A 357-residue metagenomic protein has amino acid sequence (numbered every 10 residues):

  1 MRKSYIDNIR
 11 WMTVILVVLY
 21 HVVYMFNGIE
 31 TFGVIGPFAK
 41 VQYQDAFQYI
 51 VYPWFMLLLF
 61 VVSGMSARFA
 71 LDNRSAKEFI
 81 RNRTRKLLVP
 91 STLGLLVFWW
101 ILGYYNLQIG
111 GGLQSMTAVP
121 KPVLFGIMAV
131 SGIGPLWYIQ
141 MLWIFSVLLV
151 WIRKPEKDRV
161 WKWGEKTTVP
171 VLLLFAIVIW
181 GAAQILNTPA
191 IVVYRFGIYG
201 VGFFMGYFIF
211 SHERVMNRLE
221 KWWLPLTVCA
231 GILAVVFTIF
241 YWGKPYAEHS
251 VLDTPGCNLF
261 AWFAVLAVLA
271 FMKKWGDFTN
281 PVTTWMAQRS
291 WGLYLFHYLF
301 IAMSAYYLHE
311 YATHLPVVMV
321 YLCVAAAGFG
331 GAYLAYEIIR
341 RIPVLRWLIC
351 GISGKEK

Functional and structural regions predicted by a protein language model:
M1-I179, N187-A190, Y311-K357: Membrane-cytosol interface segments of multi-pass membrane proteins, especially ER/Golgi lipid-handling enzymes
R2-K3, R74-E78, E156-G164, F210-W223 (+1 more regions): Membrane-interface helix-boundary motifs at transmembrane edges
S4-W11, F196-Y199, P225-V228, T254 (+2 more regions): Alpha-helical transmembrane segments of integral membrane proteins
L16-L19, M141, T168-W180, V201 (+3 more regions): Alpha-helical transmembrane segments of multi-pass integral membrane proteins
Q44-L57, G126-M141, A182-G202, R218 (+2 more regions): Interfacial loop-to-helix transition and helix-capping segments at the boundaries of transmembrane helices
S63-A67, I144, L148, I152 (+4 more regions): Transmembrane alpha-helical segments
R83-S91, W222-A230, R289, L293: Junctions where cytoplasmic loops transition into the N-terminal start of transmembrane alpha-helices in multi-pass
G94, C229-I342: Alpha-helical transmembrane segments of multi-pass integral membrane proteins
